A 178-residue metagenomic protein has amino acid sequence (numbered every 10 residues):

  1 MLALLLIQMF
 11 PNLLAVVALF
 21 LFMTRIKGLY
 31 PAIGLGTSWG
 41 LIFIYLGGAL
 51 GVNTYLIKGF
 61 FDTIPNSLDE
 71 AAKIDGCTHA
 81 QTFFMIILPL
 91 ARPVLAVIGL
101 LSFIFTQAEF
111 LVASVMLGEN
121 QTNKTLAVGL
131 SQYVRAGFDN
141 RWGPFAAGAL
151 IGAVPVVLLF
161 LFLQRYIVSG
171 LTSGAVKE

Functional and structural regions predicted by a protein language model:
M1-E178: A hydrophobic, multi-pass inner-membrane permease signature
